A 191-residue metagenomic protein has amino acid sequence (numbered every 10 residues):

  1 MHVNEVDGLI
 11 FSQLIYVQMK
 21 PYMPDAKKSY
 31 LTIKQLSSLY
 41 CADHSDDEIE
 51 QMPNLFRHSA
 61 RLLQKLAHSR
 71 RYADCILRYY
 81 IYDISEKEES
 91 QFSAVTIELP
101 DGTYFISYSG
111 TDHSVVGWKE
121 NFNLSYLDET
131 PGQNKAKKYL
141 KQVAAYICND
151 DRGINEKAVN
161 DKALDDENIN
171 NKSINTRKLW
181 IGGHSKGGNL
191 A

Functional and structural regions predicted by a protein language model:
M1-G153, K162, N170-G182, N189-L190: Non-catalytic, mobile gating and regulatory segments of ester bond hydrolases
E156-K157, E167: Charged/polar low-complexity intrinsically disordered segments
